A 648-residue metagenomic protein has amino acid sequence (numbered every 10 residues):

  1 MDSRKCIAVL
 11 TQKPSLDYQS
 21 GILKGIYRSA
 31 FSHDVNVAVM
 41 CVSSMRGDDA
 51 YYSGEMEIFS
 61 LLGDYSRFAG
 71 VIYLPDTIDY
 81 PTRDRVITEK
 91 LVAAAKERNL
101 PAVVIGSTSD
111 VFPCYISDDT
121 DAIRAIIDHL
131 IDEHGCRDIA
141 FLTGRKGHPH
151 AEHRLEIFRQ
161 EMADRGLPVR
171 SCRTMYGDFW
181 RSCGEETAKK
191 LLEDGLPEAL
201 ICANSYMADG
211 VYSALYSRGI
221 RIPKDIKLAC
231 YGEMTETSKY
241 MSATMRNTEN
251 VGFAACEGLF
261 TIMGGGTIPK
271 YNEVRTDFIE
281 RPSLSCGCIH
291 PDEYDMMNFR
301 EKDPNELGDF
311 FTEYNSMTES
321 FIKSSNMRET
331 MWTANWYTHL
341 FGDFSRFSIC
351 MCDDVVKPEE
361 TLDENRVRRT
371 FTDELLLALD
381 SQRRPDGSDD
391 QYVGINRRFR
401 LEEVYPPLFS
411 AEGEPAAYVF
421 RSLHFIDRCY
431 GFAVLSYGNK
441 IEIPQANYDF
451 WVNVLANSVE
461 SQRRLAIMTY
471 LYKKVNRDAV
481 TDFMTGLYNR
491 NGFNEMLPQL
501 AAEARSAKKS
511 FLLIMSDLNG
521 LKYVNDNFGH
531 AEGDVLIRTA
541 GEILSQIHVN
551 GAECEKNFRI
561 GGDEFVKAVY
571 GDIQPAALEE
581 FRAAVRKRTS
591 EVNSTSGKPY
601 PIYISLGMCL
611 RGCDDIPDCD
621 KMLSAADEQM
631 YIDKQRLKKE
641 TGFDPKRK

Functional and structural regions predicted by a protein language model:
M1-A50, E55-S316, S320, S324: Bacterial carbohydrate/catabolite-sensing allosteric modules
S316-S320, T469-R490, A502: Amphipathic HAMP/coiled-coil signal-transducing linker helices that couple sensory inputs to cytosolic output domains
K323-N365: Helix-loop-beta substructure at the N-terminus of cytosolic sensory domains that couple signal/ligand detection
P415-H424: A short, aliphatic-rich beta-strand micro-motif
K440-E460, T469-K474: Amphipathic alpha-helical "output/dimerization" segments
N489-L512, N519-Q546, F558-G562, V566-K567 (+4 more regions): Conserved long alpha-helical elements within nucleotide-processing catalytic cores of c-di-GMP signaling and class III
H530, L578-R586, S590-G597, I604 (+2 more regions): Catalytic-core segments of nucleotide cyclases and related cyclic-nucleotide turnover enzymes
E553-I560, Y600: A short pre-motif secondary-structure segment
